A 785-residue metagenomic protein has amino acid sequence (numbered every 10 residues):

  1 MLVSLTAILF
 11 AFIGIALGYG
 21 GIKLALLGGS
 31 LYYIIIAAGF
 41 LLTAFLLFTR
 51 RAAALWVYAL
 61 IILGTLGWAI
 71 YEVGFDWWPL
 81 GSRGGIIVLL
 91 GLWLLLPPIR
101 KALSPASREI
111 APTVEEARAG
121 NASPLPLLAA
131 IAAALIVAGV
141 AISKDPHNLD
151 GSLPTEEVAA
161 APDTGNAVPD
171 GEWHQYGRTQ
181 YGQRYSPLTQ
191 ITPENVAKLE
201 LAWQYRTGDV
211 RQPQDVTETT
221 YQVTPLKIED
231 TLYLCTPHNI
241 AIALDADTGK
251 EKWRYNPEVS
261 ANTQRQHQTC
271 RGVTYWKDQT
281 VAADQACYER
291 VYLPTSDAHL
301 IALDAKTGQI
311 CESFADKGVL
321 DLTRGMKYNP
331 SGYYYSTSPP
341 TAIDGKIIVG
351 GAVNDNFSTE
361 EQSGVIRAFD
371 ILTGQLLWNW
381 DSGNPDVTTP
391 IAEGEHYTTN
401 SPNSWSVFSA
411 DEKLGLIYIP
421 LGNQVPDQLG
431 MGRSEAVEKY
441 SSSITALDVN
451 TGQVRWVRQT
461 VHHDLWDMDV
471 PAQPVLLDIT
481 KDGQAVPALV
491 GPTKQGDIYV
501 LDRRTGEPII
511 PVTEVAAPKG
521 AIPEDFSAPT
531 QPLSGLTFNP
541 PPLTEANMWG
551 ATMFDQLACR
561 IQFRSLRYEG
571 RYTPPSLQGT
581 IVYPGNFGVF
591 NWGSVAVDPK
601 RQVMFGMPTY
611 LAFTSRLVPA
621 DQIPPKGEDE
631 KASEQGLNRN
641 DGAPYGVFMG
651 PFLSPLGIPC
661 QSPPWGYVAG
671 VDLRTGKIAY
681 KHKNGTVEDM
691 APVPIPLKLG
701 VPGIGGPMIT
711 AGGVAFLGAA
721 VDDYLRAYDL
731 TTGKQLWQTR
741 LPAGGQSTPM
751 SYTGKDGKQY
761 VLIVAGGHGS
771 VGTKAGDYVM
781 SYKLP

Functional and structural regions predicted by a protein language model:
M1-D150: Topology signature of small-to-medium multi-pass alpha-helical membrane proteins
N148-Q204, S382-V387, T552-S576, N638 (+1 more regions): Blade/loop signatures of beta-propeller domains
W173-G177, E218-H238, R265-H299, G332-S358 (+11 more regions): Repeat-blade elements of multi-bladed beta-propeller folds
Q180-S186, D209-D215, I242, D427-Q428 (+1 more regions): Short, solvent-exposed loop/turn elements at domain surfaces
Q183, G350, S358, W378 (+10 more regions): Short helix/loop capping segments that flank catalytic or ligand/cofactor-binding pockets
R184-N195, P213-Y221, E393-G394: Short, polar loop/linker segments at the starts of domains and inter-domain junctions
A197-V210, A241-T263, K277, V281 (+12 more regions): Extracytoplasmic/lumenal domain signature
S409, Q531, G535-F613, A620-I623 (+3 more regions): Long, low-complexity segments enriched in small/aliphatic residues
